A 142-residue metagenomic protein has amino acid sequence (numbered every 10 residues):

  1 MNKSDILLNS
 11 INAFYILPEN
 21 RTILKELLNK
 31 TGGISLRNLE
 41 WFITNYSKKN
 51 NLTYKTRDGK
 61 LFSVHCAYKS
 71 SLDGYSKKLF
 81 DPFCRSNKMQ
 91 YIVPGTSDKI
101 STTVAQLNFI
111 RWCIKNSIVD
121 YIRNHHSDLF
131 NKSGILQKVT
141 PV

Functional and structural regions predicted by a protein language model:
M1-F80, Y91, V104: Long, compositionally biased non-globular segments that serve regulatory/targeting/scaffolding roles in eukaryotic
K49-N50, N87-Q90, N116, D120: Amphipathic alpha-helical interaction segments
Y54, G95, L136-Q137: Surface-exposed beta-strand edges and their flanking turn/coil or helix-capping segments
K78, L107-W112, N116, D120: Amphipathic alpha-helical interface elements that mediate macromolecular binding in regulatory proteins
F80-T103, L107: Low-complexity, intrinsically disordered regions in eukaryotic regulatory proteins and secreted peptide precursors
K115-P141: Long, highly charged low-complexity segments enriched in Glu/Asp and Lys/Arg with interspersed Ser/Thr
